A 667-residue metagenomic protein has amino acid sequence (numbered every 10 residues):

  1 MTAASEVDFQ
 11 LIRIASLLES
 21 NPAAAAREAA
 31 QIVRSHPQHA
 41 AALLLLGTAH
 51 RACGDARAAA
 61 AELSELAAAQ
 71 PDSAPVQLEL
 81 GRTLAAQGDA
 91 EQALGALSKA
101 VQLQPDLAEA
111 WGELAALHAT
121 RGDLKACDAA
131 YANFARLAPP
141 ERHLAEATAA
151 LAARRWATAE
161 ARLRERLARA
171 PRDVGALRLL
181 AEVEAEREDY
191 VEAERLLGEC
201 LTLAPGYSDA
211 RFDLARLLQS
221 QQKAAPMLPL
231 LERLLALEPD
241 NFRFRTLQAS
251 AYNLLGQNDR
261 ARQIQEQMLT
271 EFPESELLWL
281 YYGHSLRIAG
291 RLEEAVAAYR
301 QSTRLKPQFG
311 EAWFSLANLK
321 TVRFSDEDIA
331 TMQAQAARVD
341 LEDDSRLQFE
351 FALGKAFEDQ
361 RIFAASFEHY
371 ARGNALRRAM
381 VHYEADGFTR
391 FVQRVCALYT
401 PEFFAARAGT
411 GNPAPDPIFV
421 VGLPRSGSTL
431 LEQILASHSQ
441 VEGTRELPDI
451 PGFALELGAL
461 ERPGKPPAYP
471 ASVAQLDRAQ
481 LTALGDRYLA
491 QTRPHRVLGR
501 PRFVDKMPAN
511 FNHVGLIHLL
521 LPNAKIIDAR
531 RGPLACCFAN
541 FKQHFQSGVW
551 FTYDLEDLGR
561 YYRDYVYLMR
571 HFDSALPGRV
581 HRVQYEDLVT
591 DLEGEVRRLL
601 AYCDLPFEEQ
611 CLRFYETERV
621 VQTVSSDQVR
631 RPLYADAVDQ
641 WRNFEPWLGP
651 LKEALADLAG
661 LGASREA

Functional and structural regions predicted by a protein language model:
M1-H495, E666-A667: Alpha-helical solenoid repeat scaffolds of the TPR/TPR-like class and their adjacent stem/linker regions that mediate
S35-H36, L376-A379, A575, A654 (+1 more regions): Amphipathic, soluble alpha-helical interaction motifs
L255, S275, A289, Q301-T303 (+6 more regions): PAPS-dependent sulfotransferase catalytic domain
